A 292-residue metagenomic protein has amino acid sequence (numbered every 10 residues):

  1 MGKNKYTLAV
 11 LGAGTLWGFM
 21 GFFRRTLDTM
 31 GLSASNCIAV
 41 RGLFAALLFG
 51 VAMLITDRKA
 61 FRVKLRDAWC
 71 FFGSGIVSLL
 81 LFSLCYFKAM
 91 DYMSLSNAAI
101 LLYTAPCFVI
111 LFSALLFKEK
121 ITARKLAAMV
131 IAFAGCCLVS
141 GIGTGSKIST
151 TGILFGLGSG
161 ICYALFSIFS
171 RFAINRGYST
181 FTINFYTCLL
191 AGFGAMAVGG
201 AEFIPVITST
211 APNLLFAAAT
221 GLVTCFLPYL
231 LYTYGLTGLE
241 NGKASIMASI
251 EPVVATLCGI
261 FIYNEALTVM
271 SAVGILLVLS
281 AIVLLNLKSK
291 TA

Functional and structural regions predicted by a protein language model:
M1-N36, V40, G145-F172, F193-G194: Glycine-/small-residue-enriched transmembrane alpha-helix faces in small-molecule transporters and effluxers
G21, G50-N97, L138, G221-L239: Specific transmembrane alpha-helical segments of multi-pass solute transporters/efflux pumps, especially DMT/EamA
L27, C37, R41, A89 (+8 more regions): Hydrophobic/aromatic residues within transmembrane alpha-helices of multi-pass small-molecule transporters
T29-L81, F108-V109, C162-F169, N184-F203 (+2 more regions): Transmembrane alpha-helices of multi-pass small-molecule transport proteins
V40, S83, A98-T104, S170-G192 (+1 more regions): Helix-helix packing/entry segments at the starts of transmembrane helices
A45-K64, F133-K147, L190-N213, L257-F261 (+2 more regions): Membrane-interface helix-cap regions at the ends of transmembrane helices in multi-pass membrane proteins
L48, M53, Y86, A105-V130 (+1 more regions): C-terminal transmembrane-helix exit sites in multi-pass transporters
F49, F112, I121-G141, G160 (+4 more regions): Hydrophobic transmembrane alpha-helices of multi-pass small-molecule transport proteins
